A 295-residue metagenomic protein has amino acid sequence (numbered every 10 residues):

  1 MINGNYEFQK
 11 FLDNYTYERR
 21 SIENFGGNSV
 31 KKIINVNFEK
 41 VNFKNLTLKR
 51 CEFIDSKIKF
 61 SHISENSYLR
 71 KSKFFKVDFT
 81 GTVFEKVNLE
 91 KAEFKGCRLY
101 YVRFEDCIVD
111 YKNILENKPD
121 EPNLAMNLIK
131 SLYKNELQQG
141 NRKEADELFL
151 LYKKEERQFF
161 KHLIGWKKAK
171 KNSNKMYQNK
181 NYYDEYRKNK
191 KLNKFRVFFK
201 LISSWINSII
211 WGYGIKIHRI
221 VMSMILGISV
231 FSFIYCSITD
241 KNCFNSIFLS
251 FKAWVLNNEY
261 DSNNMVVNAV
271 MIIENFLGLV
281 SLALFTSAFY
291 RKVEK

Functional and structural regions predicted by a protein language model:
M1-D13, N179-K188, K295: Short, Lys/Arg-enriched, disordered terminal segments
M1-F149, E156, G165: Tandem repeat scaffolds
M126-K130, F231, S250, V270: Residue-level signal for cytosolic alpha-helical hairpin/rod architecture
L128, K194, I209, Y213-I217 (+4 more regions): Hydrophobic, aromatic-rich alpha-helical transmembrane segments and their membrane-interface anchor motifs
S131, N135, E147, K154 (+6 more regions): Charged/polar, solvent-exposed surface patches and flexible loops
L151-S173, Y177: Short, charge-rich amphipathic alpha-helical segments embedded in non-transmembrane helical bundles/solenoids
K180-S237: Transmembrane alpha-helical segments and their cytosolic interface motifs in multi-pass membrane proteins
Y235, T239-K295: Pore domain of cation channels
